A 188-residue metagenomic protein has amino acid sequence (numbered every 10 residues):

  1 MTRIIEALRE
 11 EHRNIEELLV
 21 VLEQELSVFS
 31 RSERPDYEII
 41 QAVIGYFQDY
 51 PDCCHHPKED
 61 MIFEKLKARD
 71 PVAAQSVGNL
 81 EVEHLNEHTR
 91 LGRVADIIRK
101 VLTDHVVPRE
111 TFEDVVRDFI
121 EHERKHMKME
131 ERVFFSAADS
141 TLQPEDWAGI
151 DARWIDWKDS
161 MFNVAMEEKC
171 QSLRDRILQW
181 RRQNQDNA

Functional and structural regions predicted by a protein language model:
M1-A188: Small-residue-biased structural context
